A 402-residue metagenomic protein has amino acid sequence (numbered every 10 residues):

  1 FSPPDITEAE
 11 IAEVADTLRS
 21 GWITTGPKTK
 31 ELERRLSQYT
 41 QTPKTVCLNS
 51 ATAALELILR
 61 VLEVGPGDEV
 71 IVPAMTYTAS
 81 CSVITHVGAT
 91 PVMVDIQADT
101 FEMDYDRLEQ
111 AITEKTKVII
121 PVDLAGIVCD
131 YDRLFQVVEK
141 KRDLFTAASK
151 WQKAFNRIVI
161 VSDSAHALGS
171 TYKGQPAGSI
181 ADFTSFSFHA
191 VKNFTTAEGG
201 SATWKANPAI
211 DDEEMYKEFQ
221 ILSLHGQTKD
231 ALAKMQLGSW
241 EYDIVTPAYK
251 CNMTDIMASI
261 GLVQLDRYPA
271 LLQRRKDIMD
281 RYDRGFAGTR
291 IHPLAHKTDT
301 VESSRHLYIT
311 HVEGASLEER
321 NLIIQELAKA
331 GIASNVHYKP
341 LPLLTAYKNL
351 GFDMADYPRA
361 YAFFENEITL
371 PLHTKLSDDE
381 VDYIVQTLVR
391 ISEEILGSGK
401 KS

Functional and structural regions predicted by a protein language model:
F1-W22, P27, D243-V245, P371: N-terminal "arm"/small-domain region of PLP-dependent enzymes with the aminotransferase-like
V14, I58, I384, L388: Hydrophobic "lid"/C-terminal helical patch of Rossmann-like NAD(P)-dependent dehydrogenase/epimerase domains
W22-E69, V83-T85, M93, R142-T146: Phosphate-binding glycine-rich loop
K30-R34, T42-P43, V118-V122, I127 (+4 more regions): PLP-dependent aminotransferase class I/II
R60-S164, T171: PLP-dependent aminotransferase-like
S82-I84, P176, I256: Hydrophobic/aromatic ligand-binding patch that stacks against planar heteroaromatic rings of cofactors or nucleotides
A148-T195, K217, W240-I244, H292-P293: Conserved active-site segment immediately N-terminal to the catalytic lysine that forms the internal aldimine
H166, S179-K229, D255: Active-site PLP attachment segment
